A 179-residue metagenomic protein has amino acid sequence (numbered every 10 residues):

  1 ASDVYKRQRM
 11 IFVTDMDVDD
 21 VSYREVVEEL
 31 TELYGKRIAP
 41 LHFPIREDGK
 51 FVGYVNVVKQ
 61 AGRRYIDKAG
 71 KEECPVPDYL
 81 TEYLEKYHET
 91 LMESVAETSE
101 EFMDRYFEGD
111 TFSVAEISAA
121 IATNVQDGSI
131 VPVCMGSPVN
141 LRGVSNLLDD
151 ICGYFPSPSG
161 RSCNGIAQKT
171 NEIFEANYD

Functional and structural regions predicted by a protein language model:
S2-D179: Structural and coupling elements of P-loop NTPases
